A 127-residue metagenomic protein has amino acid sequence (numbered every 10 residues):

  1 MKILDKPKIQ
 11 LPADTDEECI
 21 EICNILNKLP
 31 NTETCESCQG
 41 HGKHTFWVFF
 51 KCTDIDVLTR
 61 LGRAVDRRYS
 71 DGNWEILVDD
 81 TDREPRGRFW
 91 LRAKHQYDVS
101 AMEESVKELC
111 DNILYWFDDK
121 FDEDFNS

Functional and structural regions predicted by a protein language model:
M1-S127: Structured alpha/beta or helical-core interaction and ligand-binding surfaces enriched in interleaved
